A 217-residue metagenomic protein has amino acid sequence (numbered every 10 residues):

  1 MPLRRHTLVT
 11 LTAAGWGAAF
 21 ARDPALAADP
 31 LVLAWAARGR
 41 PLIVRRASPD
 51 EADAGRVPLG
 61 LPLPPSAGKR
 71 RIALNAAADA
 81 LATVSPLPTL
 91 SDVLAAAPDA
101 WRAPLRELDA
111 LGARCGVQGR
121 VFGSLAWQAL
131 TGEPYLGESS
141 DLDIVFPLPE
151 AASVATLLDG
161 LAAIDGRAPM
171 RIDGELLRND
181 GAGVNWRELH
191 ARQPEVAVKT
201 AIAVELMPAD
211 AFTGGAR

Functional and structural regions predicted by a protein language model:
M1-S124, A163-M170, G174: Helical scaffold of the NTase/Pol beta-like nucleotidyltransferase catalytic core
L31-W35, I43-R45, N185-R217: Conserved NTP-donor binding/palm subdomain of two-metal-ion nucleotidyltransferases/polymerases, i.e., the charged
P62-P64, P147-P149, L177: Solvent-exposed residues in well-ordered beta-strands and their adjoining turns, especially edge/terminal strands
A67-K69, A152, A182: Residue-level signal for secondary-structure boundary sites
L108-L142, F146-A152: Active-site nucleotide-donor binding segment shared across nucleotidyl transfer reactions
A151-D159: Short, conserved charged micro-motifs
I164-T200: Conserved catalytic core of two-metal-ion nucleotidyltransferases
